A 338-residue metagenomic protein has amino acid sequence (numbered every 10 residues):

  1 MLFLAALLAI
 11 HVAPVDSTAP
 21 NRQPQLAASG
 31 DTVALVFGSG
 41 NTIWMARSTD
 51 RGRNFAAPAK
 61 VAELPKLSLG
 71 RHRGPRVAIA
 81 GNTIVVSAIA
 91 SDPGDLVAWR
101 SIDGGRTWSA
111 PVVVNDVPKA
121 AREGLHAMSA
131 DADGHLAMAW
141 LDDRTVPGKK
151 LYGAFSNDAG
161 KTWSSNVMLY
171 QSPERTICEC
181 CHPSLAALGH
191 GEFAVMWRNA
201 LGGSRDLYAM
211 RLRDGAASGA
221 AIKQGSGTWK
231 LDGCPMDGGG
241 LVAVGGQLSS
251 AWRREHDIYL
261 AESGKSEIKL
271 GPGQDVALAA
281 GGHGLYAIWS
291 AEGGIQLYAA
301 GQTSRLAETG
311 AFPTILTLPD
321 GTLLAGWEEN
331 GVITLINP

Functional and structural regions predicted by a protein language model:
M1-L2, D31: Short, surface-exposed loop and linker segments with low hydrophobicity and enrichment for Pro/Ser/Thr
L2-A9: Sec-dependent N-terminal signal peptides
A9-P338: Extracellular, repeat-based ectodomains that mediate carbohydrate processing or recognition
